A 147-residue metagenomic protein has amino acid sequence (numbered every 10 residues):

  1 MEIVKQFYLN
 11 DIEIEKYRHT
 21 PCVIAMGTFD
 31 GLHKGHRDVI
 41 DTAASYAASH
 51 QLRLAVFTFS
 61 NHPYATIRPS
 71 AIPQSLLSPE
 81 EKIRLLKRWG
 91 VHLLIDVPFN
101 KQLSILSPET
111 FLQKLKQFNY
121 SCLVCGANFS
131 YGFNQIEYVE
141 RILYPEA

Functional and structural regions predicted by a protein language model:
M1-A147: Nucleotidyltransferase catalytic core that binds NTPs
